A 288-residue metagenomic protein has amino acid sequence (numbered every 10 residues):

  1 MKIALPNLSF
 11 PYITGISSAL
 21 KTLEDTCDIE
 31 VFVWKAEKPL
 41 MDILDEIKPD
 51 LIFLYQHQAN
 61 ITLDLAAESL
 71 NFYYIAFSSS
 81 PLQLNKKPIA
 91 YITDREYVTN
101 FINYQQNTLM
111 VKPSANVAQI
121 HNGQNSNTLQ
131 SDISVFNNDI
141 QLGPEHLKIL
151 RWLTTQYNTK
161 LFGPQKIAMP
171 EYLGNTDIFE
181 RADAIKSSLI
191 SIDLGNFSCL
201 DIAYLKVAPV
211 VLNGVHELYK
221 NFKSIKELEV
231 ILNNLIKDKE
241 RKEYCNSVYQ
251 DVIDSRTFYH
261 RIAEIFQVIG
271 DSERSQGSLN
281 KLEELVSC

Functional and structural regions predicted by a protein language model:
M1, D42-I43, I120-T128, A182: Short boundary motifs at domain starts and secondary-structure transition points
I3-V33, N85, L161-E273, G277-V286: Catalytic binding pocket for nucleotide-activated donors in carbohydrate/polymer assembly enzymes
N7-G15, L54, I140-P144: A short, glycine/small-residue-rich beta-strand->loop->alpha-helix junction that serves as a flexible
A36-E37, Q56-N60, S78-L82, T93-N100 (+3 more regions): Short, polar loop motifs at secondary-structure junctions
L40-E46, N234-L235: Short amphipathic alpha-helix with an adjacent loop that forms part of the alpha/beta core around
L44-Q58: Short N-terminal targeting/anchoring amphipathic segment
D50-F53, Y73, I190: Structural motif
Q58-Q156, R256-T257: Catalytic core of nucleotide-activated saccharide and alditol-phosphate transferases
